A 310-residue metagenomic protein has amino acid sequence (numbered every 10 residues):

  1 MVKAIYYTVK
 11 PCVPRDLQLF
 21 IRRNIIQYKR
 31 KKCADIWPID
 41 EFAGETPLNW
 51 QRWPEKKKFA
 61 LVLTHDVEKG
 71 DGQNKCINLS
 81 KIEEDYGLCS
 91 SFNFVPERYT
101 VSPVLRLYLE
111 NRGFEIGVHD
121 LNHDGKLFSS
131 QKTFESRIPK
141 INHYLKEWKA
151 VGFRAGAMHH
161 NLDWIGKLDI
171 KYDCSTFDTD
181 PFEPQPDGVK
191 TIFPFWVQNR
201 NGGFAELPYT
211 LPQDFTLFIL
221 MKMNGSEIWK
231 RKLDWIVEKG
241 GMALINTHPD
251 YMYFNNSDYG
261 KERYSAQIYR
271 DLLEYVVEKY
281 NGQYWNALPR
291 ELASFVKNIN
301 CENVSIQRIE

Functional and structural regions predicted by a protein language model:
M1-P38: Membrane-proximal basic amphipathic "stem/tether" segments
V9, D66, I116-H119, F153 (+4 more regions): Conserved, mostly hydrophobic/aromatic
Q27-E115, A157, N161, M221: Active-site beta->alpha N-cap acidic-glycine motif
Q27-P38, L48, K140-L244: Active-site-adjacent pocket scaffolds in enzyme catalytic domains
G44-P47, W229-E310: C-terminal domain-boundary segment and adjacent tail
P47, C76, S80, P103-L107 (+3 more regions): Generic structural signal for well-ordered alpha-helices, preferentially at hydrophobic/aromatic core positions
A60-V62, C89-S91, G113-G117, G152 (+4 more regions): Structural preference for beta-strand elements that scaffold enzyme active sites
E68-N74, N93-V104, D124-E135, G152-D163 (+4 more regions): Acidic-and-aromatic substrate-binding clefts and catalytic sites of carbohydrate-active enzymes
